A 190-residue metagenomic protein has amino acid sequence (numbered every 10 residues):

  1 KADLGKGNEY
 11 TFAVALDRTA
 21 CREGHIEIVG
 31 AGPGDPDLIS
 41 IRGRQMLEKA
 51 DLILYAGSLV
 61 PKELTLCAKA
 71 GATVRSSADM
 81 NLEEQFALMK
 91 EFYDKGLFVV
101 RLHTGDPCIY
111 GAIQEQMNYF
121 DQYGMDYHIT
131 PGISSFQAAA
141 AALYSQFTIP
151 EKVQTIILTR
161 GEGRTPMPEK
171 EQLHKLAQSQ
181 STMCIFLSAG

Functional and structural regions predicted by a protein language model:
K1, A13-G30, I41-I133, A138: Class I S-adenosyl-L-methionine
K1-I26, V99, D126-H128, S134-G190: Beta-strand/loop-alpha-helix module characteristic of Rossmann-like adenine-cofactor folds
I28-L38, G163-R164: Short, glycine-rich nucleotide/cofactor-binding loops
G32-P36, G105, S181: Generic anion/oxyanion-binding catalytic loop in active/binding sites
D37-R42, E169: Short, acidic/polar
